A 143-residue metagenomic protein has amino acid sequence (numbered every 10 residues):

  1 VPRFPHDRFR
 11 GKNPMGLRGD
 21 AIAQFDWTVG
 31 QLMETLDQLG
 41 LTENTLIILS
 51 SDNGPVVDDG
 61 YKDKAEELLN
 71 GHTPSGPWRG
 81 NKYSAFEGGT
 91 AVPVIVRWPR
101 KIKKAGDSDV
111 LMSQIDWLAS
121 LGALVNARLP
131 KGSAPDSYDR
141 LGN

Functional and structural regions predicted by a protein language model:
V1, L49-V57, S84, P135-Y138: Short, solvent-exposed turn/loop segments enriched in Gly/Ser/Thr/Pro and often Arg
V1-D20, V56-D58, K62-A65: Active-site His/acidic residue clusters
V1-H6, S50-N53, T90, W98-R100: Active-site-proximal beta-strand/loop segments in catalytic clefts of secreted hydrolases
V1-R10, D37-L46, E87: Active-site regions of oxyanion-processing enzymes, predominantly non-cytosolic
K12-M15, G30-L39, E67-A134, Y138-N143: Substrate-binding rim/cap in mid-to-C-terminal beta-strand-loop elements of soluble/periplasmic
L17-Q24, L111: Catalytic nucleophile-loop/oxyanion-hole region of alpha/beta-hydrolase and closely related hydrolase-like folds
A21-Q24, T28, D136: Soluble or luminal CAZymes and related metallo-dependent hydrolases
D26-Y61: Metal-dependent active-site segment of extracytoplasmic phospho-/sulfohydrolases and closely related
